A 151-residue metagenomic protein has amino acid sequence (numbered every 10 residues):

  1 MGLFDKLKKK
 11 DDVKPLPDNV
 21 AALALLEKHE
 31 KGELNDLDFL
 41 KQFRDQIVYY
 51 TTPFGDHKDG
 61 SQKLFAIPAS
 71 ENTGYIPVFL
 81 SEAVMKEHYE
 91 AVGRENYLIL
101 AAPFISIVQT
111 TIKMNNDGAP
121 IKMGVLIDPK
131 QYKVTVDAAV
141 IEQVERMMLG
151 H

Functional and structural regions predicted by a protein language model:
G2-H151: An interfacial alpha-helical scaffold signature
